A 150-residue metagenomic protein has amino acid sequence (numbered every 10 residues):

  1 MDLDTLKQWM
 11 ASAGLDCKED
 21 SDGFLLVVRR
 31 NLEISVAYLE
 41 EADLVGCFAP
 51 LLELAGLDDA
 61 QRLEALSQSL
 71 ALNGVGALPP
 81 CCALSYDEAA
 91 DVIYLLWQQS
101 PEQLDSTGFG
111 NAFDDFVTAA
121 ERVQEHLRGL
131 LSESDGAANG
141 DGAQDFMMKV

Functional and structural regions predicted by a protein language model:
M1-S35: Charge-rich, low-complexity N-terminal segments
D20, A37-L39, S85-D87: Short beta-strand micro-motifs enriched in acidic
F24-L25, D43-V45, D91-I93: Hydrophobic residues embedded in beta-strands of well-ordered beta-sheets
R29-N31, E40, E88: A generic beta-sheet turn/junction motif
V36-Y38, A42-L54: A short acidic-to-branched-hydrophobic micro-motif
L52-V92, L96-Q98: Short, internal acidic amphipathic alpha-helical interface segments that mediate docking to partner proteins
L66-Q68, N73, Q99-S132: Ampiphathic alpha-helical segments that act as solvent-exposed interaction surfaces
R128-V150: Short, highly charged C-terminal tails/helix-capping segments
